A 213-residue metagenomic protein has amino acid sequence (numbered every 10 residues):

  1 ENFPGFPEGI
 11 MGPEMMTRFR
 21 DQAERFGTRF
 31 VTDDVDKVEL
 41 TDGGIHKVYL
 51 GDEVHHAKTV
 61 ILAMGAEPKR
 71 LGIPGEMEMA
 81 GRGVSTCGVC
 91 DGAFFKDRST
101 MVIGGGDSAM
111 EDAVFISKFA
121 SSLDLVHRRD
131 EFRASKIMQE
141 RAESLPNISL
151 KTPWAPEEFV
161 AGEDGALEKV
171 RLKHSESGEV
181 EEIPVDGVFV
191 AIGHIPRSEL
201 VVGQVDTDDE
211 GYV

Functional and structural regions predicted by a protein language model:
E1-M11, S135-S144: Conserved N-terminal glycine-rich FAD pyrophosphate-binding loop of Rossmann-like flavoproteins
F3-V31: Conserved FAD-binding subdomain of flavin-dependent enzymes
A23-Y49, V54-A57, K118-Y212: A Rossmann-like FAD-binding core segment of flavoenzymes
L50, L62-A63, V102, V190: Redox-cofactor binding/interface segments in oxidoreductases and associated redox assembly factors
E67, G72, M77-F94, I192-V213: FAD-site-proximal beta/loop scaffold in flavoenzymes
G104-G106: Glycine-rich Rossmann-fold phosphate-binding loop(s) that bind the pyrophosphate of adenine dinucleotide cofactors
A109-M110: N-terminal Rossmann-fold NAD(P) dinucleotide-binding loop
A113-V114: Generic hydrophobic/aromatic pocket-lining and core-packing "Φ" positions
